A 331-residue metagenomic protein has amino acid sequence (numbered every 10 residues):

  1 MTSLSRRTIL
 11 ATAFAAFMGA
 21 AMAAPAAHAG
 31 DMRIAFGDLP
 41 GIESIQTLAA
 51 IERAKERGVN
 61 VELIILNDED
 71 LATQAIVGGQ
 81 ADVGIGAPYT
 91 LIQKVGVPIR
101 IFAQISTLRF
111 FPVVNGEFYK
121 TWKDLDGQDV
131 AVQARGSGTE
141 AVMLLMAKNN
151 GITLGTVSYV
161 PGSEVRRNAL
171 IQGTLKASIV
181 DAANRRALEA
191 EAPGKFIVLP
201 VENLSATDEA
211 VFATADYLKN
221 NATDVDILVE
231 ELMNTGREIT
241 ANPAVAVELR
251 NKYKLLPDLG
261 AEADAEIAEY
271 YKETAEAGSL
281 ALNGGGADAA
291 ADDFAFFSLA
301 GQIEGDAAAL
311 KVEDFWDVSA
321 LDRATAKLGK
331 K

Functional and structural regions predicted by a protein language model:
T2-A13: N-terminal secretory signal peptides and thylakoid transit peptides that target proteins across membranes
F17-A26: C-terminal segment of classical bacterial N-terminal signal peptides
G30-P161, R167-Q172, K176-A182, F196-V201 (+1 more regions): Short, glycine-/small- and polar/acidic-enriched structural segments that line small-molecule recognition paths
G41, D70, Q133, S137-G138 (+5 more regions): Soluble non-cytosolic domains of exported or imported proteins
P88-Y89, V165-L256: Pocket-lining segment of extracytoplasmic ligand-binding domains
S106-P112, T207-V211, A215-D216, D293: Small-molecule pocket liners
N221-G305: Secondary-structure end/capping motifs
A291-K331: Conserved C-terminal helix/tail region of periplasmic/extracytoplasmic solute-binding proteins
